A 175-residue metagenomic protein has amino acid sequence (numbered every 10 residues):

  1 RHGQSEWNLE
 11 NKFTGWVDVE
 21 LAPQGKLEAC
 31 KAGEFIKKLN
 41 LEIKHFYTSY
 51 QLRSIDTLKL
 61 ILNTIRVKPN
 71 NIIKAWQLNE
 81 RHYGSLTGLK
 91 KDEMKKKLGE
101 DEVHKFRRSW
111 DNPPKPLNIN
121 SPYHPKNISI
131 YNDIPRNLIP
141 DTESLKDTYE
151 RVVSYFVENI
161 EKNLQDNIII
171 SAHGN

Functional and structural regions predicted by a protein language model:
R1, Y47, I73, N167-A172: Beta-strand elements within well-structured catalytic alpha/beta cores of enzymes that handle phosphate/sulfate esters
G3, L78, G174: Residue-level signal for short, function-critical loop segments
Q4-L60, T64, L138-S154: Loop-to-helix element that buttresses phosphate recognition and phosphoryl-transfer chemistry
C30-P125, Y131, E158: Phosphate-coordination/substrate-recognition cap region in phosphate-metabolizing enzymes
I55, N63-T64, P69, K146-N175: Active-site-adjacent alpha-helix immediately C-terminal to a catalytic or transition-state-stabilizing loop
D111, N132, N137, D141-T142: Extended, histidine- and acidic-residue-enriched regions that form the cofactor-binding/catalytic faces
N120-H124, N137, K162-N167: Short helix/loop segment immediately N-terminal to the Walker
